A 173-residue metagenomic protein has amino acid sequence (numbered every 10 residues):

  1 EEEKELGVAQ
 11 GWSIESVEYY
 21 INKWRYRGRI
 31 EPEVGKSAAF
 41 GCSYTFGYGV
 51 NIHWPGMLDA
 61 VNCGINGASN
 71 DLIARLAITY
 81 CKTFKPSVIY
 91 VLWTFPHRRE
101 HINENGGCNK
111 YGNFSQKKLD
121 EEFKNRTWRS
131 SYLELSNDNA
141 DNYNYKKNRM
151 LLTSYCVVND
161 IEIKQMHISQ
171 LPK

Functional and structural regions predicted by a protein language model:
E1-A38, Y48-G49, T83-S87, F95-Y145 (+3 more regions): N-terminal secretory targeting modules
C42: Active-site glycine-centered loops adjacent to acidic/histidine catalytic or metal-binding residues that shape
T45: Short active-site segment of divalent metal-dependent hydrolases/proteases that encodes the spacing between
H53-D59, Y155-V158: A short, Lys/Arg-enriched amphipathic alpha-helix followed by its capping loop at the start of a domain
W54, L76, N148-L152: A general structural detector for well-ordered alpha-helical segments in enzyme core domains, enriched
D59-I73: A short beta-strand-loop structural module common to alpha/beta enzyme folds
R75-K85: Short, well-structured alpha-helical segments in soluble
